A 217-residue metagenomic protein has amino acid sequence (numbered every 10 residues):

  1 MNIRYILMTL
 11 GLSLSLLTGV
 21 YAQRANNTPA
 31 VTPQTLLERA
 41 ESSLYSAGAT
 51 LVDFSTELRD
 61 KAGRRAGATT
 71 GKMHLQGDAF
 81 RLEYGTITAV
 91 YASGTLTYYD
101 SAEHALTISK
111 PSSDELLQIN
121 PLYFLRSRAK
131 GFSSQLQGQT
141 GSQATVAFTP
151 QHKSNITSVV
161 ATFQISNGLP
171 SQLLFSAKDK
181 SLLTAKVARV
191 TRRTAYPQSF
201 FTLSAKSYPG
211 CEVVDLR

Functional and structural regions predicted by a protein language model:
M1-Y5: Positively charged n-region of N-terminal signal peptides that target proteins for export
M8-S15: Bacterial N-terminal signal peptides
S15-A22: Hydrophobic membrane-targeting alpha-helices
A22, Q137-R217: Gly/Pro-enriched, hydrophobic low-complexity segments that function as extracytoplasmic propeptides/linkers
R24-A49, D53-L58, R64-A66, T95-T157 (+1 more regions): Flexible, processing/modification-adjacent segments and terminal tails in exported/periplasmic/extracellular proteins
T50-T56, T69-M73, D78-L82, L96 (+2 more regions): One face of beta-strands
T70-K72, I87-T88, S133, S158-T162: Short, surface-exposed charged micro-motifs
K72-Q118, L183-T184: An acidic-aromatic
